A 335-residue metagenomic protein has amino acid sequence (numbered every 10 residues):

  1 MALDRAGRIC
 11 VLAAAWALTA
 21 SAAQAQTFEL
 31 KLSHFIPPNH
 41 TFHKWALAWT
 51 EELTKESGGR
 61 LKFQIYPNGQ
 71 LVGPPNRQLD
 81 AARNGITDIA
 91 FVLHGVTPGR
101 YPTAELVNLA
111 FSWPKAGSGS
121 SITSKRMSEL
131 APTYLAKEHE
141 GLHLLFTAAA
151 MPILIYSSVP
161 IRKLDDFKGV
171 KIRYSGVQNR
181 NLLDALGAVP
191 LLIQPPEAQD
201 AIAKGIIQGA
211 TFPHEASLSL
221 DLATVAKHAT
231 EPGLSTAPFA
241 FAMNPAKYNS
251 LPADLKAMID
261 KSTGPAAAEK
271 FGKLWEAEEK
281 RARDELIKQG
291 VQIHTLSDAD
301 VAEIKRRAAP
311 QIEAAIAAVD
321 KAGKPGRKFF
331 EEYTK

Functional and structural regions predicted by a protein language model:
M1, A25-Q26: Absolute protein N-terminus
M1-V11: Bacterial N-terminal signal peptides that target proteins for export
G7, W16-L18: Intrinsic disorder/low-complexity segments
L12-A13, A23: Cleavable N-terminal signal peptides
L18-A25: Sec/Tat signal peptide C-region and signal peptidase I cleavage site
Q26-S120, T133-K335: N-terminal secretory/targeting leader peptides
